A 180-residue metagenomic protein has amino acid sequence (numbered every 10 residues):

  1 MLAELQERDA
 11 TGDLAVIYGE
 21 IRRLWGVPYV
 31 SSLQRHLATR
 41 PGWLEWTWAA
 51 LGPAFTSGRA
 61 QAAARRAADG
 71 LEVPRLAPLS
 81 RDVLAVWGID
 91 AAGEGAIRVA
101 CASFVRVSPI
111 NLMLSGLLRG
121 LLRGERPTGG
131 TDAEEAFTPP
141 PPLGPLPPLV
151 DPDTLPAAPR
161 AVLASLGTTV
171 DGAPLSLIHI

Functional and structural regions predicted by a protein language model:
M1-H179: Hydrophobic alpha-helical segments
